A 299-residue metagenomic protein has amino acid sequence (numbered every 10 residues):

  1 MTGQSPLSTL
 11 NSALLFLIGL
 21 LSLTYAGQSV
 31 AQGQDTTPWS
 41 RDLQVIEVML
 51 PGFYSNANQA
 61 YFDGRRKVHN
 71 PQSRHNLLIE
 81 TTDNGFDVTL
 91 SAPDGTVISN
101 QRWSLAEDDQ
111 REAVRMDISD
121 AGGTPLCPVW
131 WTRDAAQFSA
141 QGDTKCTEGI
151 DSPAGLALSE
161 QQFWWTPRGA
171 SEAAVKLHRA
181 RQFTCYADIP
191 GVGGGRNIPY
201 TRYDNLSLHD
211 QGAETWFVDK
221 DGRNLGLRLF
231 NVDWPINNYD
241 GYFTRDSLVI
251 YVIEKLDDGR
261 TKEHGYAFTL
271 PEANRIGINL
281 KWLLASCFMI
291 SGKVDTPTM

Functional and structural regions predicted by a protein language model:
T2-L15: Bacterial N-terminal signal peptides that target proteins for export
L7, L21-L23: Short linear motifs centered on Gly/Pro in flexible linkers and helix caps
L15-L21: Sec-dependent N-terminal signal peptides
D35, W39-P51, S55-R65, T89-M299: Calycin-type beta-barrel ligand-binding domains and close structural analogs
H69-D83: Short secondary-structure subsegments characteristic of cysteine-rich extracellular domains
